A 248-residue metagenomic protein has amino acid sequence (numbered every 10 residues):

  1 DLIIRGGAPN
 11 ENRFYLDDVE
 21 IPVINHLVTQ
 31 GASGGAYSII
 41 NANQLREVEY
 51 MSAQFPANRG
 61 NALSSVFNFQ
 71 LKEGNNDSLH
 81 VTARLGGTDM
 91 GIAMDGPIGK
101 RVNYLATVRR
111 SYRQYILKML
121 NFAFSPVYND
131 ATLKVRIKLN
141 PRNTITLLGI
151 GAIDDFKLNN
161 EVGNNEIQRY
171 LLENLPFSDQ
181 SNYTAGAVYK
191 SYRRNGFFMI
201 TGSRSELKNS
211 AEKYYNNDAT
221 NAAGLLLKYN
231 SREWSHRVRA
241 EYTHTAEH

Functional and structural regions predicted by a protein language model:
D1, E47, S52, V66-N68 (+6 more regions): Membrane-embedded beta-strand positions in outer-membrane beta-barrel channels/transporters
D1-V23, E47: Extracytoplasmic beta-strand/coil segments of soluble accessory domains associated with Gram-negative outer-membrane
P9, I21, K72, T88 (+3 more regions): Structural signature of outer-membrane beta-barrel domains
V19-Y50, A131: Short acidic/polar hinge/loop motifs at secondary-structure boundaries that mediate gating or recognition
A36-T82, G91: A beta-strand signature from Gram-negative outer-membrane beta-barrel systems, especially the internal plug domain
S78, Q114-R136, Y170-N182, A223-R237: Outer-membrane beta-barrel proteins
G86-R110, F122-D155, F177-M199, R204 (+1 more regions): Transmembrane beta-barrel wall of Gram-negative outer-membrane proteins
T144-S191, F198, E206-E233: Flexible loop and strand-edge segments within Gram-negative outer membrane beta-barrel domains
